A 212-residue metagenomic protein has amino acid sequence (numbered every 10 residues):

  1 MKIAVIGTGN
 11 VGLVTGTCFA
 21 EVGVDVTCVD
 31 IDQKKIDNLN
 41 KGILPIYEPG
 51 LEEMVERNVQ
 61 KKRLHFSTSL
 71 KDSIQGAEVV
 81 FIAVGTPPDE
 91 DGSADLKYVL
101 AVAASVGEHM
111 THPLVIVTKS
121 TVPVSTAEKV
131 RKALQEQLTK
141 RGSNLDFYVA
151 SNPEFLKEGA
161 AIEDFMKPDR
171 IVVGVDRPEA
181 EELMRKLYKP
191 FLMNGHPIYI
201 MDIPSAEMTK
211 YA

Functional and structural regions predicted by a protein language model:
M1-A212: Structural/interface elements that position substrates and couple domains in central-metabolism enzymes
